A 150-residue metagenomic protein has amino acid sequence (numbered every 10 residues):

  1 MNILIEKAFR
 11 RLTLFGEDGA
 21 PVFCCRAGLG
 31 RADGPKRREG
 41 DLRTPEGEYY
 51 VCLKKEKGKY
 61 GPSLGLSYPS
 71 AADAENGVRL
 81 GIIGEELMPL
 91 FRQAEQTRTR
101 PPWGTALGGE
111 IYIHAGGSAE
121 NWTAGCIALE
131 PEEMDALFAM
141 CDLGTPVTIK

Functional and structural regions predicted by a protein language model:
M1, L29-L53, P131-E132: N-terminal post-signal-peptidase region of extra-cytosolic proteins
M1-D33: A structural motif detector for short, solvent-exposed N-terminal "entry" segments of globular domains
L4, T13, R26, Y50 (+3 more regions): Soluble periplasmic/extracytoplasmic beta-strand elements of cell-envelope proteins
I5-E6, E56-G58: A short catalytic or substrate-binding loop motif that flags glycine-/basic-rich loops and adjacent residues that bind
E6-K7, T44, A106, M140: A short, compositionally biased micro-patch
E17-G19, K54-E56, S118: Short polar/acidic secondary-structure junctions
F23, P45-Y49, Y60-P62, G109: A generic structural signal for short beta-strands and their flanking turns/coil linkers
K57-K150: Exported/periplasmic cell-wall-interacting domains
